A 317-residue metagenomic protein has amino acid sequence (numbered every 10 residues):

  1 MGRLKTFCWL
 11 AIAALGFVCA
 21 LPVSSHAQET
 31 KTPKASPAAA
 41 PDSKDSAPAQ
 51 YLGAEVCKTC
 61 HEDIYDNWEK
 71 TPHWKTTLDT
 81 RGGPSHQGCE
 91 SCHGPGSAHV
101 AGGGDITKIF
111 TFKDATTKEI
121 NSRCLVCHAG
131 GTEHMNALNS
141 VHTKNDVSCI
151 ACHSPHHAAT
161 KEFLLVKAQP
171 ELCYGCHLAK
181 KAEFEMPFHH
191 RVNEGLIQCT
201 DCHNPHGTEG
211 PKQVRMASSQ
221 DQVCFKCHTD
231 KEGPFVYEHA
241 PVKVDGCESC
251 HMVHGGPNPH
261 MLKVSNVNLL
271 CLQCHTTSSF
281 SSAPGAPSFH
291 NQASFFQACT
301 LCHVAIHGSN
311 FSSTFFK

Functional and structural regions predicted by a protein language model:
L4-C8, G16-K317: Short sequence/structural segments immediately N-terminal
